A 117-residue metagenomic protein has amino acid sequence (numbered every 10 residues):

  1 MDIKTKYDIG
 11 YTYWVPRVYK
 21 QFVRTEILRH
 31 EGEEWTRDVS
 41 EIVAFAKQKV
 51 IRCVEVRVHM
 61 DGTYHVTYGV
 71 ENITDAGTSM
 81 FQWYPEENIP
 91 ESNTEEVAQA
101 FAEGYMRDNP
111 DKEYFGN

Functional and structural regions predicted by a protein language model:
M1-T12, Y19-F22: Mixed-charge, Lys/Arg-rich low-complexity intrinsically disordered regions
Y7, Y13-W14, Y64, Y68: Aromatic side chains
V15-E26, E71-N72: Short regulatory "switch" loops immediately downstream of catalytic or recognition motifs within protein catalytic
V23-H59: Short beta-strand-centered aromatic/proline hotspots
A44-K47, R52-N117: Intrinsically disordered, low-complexity, charged/polar segments
